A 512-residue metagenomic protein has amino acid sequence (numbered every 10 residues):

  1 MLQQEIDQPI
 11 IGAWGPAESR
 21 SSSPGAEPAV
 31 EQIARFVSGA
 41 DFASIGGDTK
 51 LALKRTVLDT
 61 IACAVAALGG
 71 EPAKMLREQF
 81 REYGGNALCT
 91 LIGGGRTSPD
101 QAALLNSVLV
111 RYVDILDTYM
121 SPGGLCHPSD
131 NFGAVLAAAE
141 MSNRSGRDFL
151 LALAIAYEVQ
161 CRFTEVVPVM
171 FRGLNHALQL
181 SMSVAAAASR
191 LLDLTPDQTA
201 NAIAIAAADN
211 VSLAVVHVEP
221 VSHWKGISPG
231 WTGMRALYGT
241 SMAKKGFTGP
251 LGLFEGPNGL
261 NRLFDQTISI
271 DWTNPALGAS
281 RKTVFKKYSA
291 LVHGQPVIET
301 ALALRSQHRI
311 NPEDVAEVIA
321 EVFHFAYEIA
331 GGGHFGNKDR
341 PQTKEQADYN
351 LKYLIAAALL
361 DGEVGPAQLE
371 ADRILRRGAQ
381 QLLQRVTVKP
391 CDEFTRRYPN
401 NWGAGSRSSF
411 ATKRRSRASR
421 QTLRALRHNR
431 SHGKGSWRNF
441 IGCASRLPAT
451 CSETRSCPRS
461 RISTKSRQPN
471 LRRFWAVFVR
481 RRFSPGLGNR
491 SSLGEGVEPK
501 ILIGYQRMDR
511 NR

Functional and structural regions predicted by a protein language model:
L2-G124, H217, V221-M234, S241-G494: Terminal-appendage/accessory-domain detector
A29, D130, A152-I155, V159 (+1 more regions): Amphipathic, well-ordered alpha-helical segments in soluble domains
A66-A67, V135-S142, A185-L191, G239-A243 (+2 more regions): Well-ordered alpha-helical scaffold segments within catalytic/enzyme domains
R111-D117, S121-I155: Long, structured ligand/cofactor-binding scaffold of large enzymes
S129-L136, L180-A187, G233-Y238, G294-I298 (+1 more regions): Well-ordered alpha-helical segments within folded domains of soluble proteins
A139-M234, Y238, G252, P257: Glycine-rich, mobile lid/loop segments that gate access to catalytic sites or pores
G494-G496, G504: Cationic, amphipathic, low-complexity segments that mediate targeting or membrane/lipid association
Q506-N511: Short, intrinsically disordered C-terminal tails of secreted or membrane-associated proteins
